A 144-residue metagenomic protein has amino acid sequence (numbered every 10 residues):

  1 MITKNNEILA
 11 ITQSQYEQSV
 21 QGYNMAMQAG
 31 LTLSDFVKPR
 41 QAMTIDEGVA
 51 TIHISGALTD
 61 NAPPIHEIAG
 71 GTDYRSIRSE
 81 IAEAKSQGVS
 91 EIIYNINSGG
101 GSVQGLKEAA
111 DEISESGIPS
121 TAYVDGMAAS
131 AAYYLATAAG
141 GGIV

Functional and structural regions predicted by a protein language model:
M1-V144: N-terminal organellar transit peptides
